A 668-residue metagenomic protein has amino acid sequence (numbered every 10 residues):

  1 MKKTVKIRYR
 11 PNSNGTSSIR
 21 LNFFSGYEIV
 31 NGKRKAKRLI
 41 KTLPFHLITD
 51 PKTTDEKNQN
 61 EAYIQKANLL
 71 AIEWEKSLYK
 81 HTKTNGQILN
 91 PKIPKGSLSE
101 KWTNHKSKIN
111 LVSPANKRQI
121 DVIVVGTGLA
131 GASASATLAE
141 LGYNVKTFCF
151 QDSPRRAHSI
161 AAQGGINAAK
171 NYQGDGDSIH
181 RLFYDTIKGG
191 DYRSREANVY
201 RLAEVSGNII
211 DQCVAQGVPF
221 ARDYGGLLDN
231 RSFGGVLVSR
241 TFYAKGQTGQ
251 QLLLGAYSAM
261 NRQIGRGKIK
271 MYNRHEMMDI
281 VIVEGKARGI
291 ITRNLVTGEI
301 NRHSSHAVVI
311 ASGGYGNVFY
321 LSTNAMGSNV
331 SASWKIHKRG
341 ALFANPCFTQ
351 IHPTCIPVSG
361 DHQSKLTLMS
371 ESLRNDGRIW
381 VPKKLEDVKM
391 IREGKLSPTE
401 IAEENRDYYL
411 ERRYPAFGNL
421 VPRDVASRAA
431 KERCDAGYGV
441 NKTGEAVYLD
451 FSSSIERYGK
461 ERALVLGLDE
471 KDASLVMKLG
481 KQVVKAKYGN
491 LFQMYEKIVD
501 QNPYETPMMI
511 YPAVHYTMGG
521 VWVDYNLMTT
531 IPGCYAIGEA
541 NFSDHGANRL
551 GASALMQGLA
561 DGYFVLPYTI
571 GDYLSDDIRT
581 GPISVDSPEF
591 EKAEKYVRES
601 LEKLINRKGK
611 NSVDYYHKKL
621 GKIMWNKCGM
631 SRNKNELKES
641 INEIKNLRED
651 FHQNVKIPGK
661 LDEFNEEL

Functional and structural regions predicted by a protein language model:
M1-N58, Q87: Short, Arg/Lys-rich segments that mark the N-terminal edge of DNA/RNA- and chromatin-recognition modules
K35-T103, A115: N-terminal DNA-binding module of tyrosine recombinases/phage integrases
E100-V122, E140: Extreme N-terminal leader/targeting segments of oxidoreductases
I120-T147: N-terminal Rossmann-like FAD-binding beta1-loop-alpha1 element of flavoenzymes
V214-E299, C355-M369, Y448-D450, V465-L466 (+1 more regions): Conserved redox-cofactor binding core of oxidoreductases
A307-H362, L366, N548-Y568: Glycine-rich loop(s) and the adjacent beta-strand/alpha-helix scaffold that form part
K335, L342-Q493, Y568-G571: An anion/pyrophosphate-binding glycine-rich loop and adjacent beta-alpha core in soluble alpha-beta enzymes
D572-L661: Long, amphipathic alpha-helical stalk/connector segments used for oligomerization, subunit docking, or mechanical
